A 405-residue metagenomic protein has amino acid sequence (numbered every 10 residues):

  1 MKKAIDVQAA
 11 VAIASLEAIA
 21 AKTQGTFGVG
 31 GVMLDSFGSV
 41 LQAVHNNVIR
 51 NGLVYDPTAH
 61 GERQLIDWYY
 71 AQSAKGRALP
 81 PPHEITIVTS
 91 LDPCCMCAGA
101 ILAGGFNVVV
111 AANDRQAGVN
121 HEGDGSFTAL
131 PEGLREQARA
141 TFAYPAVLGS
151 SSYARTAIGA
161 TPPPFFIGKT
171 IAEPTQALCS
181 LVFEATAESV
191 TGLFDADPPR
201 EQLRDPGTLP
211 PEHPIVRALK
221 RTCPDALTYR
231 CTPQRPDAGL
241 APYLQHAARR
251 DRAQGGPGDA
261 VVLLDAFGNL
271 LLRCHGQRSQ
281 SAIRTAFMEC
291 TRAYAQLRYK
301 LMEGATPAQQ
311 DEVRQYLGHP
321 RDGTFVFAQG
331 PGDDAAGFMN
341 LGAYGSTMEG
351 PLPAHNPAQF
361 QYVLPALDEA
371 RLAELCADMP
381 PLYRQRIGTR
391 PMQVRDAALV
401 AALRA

Functional and structural regions predicted by a protein language model:
M1-A21, G104-G256, D265-A405: Zinc-dependent deaminase
V29-L34, G258-F267: Short beta-strand scaffold segments in enzyme catalytic cores
V40-A43, Q64-P81: Glycine/small-residue-rich phosphate/adenosyl-binding loop
Q42-H45, R273-H275: Short hydrophobic alpha-helix segments
G52-Q64: Active-site-proximal gating segment of KS-fold condensing enzymes and close homologs
L79-L91, V108: Immediate flanking context of iron-sulfur cluster ligation sites
C94-C97: Short cysteine clusters
